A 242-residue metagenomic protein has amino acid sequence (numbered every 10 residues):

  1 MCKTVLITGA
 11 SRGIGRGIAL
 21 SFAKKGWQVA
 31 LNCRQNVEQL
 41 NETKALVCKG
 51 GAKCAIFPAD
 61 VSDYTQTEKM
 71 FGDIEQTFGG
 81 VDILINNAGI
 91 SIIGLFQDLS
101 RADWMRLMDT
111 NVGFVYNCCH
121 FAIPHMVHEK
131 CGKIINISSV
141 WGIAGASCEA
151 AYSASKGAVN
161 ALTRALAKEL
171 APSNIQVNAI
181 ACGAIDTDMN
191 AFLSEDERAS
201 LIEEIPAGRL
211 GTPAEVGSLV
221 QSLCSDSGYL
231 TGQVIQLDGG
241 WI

Functional and structural regions predicted by a protein language model:
S11-G13: Conserved glycine-rich cofactor-binding loop
L95-F96, S100-M108, L201: Substrate-binding pocket helix/loop in short-chain dehydrogenase/reductase
C119, S155, T163: Active-site helix of classical SDR
P124, K168-P172: Alpha-helical segment proximal to the catalytic Tyr-Lys
C131, R209-L237: C-terminal substrate-recognition "lid" of short-chain dehydrogenase/reductases
S139: Residue(s) in the substrate-gating loop at a strand-loop-helix junction that position the organic substrate next
A171, Q176, L230-G232: Short, small/polar-rich loop/turn modules that mediate ligand/substrate recognition or access, typified
